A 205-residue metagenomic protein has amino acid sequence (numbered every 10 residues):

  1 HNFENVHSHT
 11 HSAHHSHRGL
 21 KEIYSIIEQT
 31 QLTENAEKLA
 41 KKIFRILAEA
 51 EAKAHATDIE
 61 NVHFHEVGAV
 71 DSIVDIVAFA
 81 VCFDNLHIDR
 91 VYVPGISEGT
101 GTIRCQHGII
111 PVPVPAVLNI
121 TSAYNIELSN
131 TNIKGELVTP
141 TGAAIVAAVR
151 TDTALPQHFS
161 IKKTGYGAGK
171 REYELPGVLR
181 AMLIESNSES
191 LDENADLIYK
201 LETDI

Functional and structural regions predicted by a protein language model:
H1-A54, V114, A123-I126, I133-K134 (+2 more regions): Glycine-rich nucleotide/cofactor/substrate-binding loop typically near the N-terminus or early in the first domain
I27-E34, I59-V67: Short acidic, glycine/Ser/Thr-rich loop/turn "cap" segments at secondary-structure junctions
A48-V62, H87, V91, E127: Short, hydrophobic/aliphatic alpha-helical segments
A52, S72, G95: ATP-dependent carbohydrate kinase catalytic cores
H63-G68, K200-D204: Short glycine-rich or small-residue beta-strand-to-loop segments that form or flank ligand, phosphate, metal/Fe-S
F64-H87: Conserved phosphate/anionic-ligand binding catalytic regions in large, soluble enzymes, centered on
I88-D204: Mobile "lid/hinge" segments at catalytic clefts and subdomain interfaces of large enzymes
